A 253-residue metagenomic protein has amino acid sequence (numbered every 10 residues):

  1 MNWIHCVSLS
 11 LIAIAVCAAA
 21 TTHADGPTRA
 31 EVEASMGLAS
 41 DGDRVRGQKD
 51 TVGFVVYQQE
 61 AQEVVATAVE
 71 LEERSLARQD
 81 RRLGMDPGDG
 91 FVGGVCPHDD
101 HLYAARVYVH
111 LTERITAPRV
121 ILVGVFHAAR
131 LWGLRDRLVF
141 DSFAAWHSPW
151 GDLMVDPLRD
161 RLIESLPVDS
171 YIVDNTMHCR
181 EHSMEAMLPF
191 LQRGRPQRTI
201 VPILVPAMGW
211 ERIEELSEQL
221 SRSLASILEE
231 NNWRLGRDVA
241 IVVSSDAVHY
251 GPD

Functional and structural regions predicted by a protein language model:
M1-H5: Positively charged n-region of N-terminal signal peptides that target proteins for export
V7-A18: Bacterial N-terminal signal peptides
A18-A24: Boundary at the C-terminal end of the N-terminal hydrophobic targeting segment
D25-D253: Active-site histidine-anchored catalytic micro-motif
